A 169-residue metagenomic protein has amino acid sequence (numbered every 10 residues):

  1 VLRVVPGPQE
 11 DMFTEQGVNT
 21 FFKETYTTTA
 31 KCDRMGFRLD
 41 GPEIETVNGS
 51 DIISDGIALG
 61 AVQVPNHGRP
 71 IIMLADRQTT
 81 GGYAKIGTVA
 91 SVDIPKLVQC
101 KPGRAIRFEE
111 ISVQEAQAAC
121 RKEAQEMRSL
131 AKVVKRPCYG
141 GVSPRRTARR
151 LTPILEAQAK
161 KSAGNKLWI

Functional and structural regions predicted by a protein language model:
V1-I169: Conserved "landmark" site that anchors the functional core of diverse proteins
